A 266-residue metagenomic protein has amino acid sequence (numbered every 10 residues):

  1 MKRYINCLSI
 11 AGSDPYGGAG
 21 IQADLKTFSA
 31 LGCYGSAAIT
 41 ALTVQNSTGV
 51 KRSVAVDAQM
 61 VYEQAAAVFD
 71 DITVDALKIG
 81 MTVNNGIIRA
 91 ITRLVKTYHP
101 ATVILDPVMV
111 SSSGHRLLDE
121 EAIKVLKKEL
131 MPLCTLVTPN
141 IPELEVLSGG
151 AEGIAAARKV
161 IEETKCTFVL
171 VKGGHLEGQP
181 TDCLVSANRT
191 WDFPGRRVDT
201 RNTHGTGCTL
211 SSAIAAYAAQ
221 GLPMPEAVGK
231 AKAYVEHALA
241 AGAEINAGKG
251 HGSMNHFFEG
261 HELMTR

Functional and structural regions predicted by a protein language model:
K2-S9, L25-S112, G260: Conserved N-terminal subdomain of the carbohydrate kinase-like
Y4, A55, E226-R266: Charged C-terminal helix
I10-Y16, W191-H204: Short pre-catalytic strand/loop immediately N-terminal to key active-site residues, enriched for Gly-Thr
G32-S36, W191, Y217-A231: Phosphate-handling active-site elements
G49-A55, H115-E120, G149, D199: Short glycine-enriched, charge-decorated loop/helix-capping segments at active-site entrances that position
E120-T190: Conserved phosphate/ATP/ADP-binding segment of small-molecule kinases
V146, T200-M224: Short, small-residue alpha-helix embedded
